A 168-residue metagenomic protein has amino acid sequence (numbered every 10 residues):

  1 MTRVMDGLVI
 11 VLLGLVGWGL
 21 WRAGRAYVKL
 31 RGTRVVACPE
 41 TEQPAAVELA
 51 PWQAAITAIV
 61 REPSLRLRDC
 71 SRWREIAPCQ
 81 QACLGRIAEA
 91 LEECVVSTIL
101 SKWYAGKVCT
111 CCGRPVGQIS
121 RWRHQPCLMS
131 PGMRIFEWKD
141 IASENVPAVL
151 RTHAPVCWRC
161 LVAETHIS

Functional and structural regions predicted by a protein language model:
M1-V9: Feature marks short, highly hydrophobic, charge-poor N-terminal signal-anchor/signal peptide-like helices that anchor
L15-T41: Transmembrane-cytosolic junction motif
R31-R34, R66, K102-G106, L150-H153: Short metal-coordination and nucleic-acid-contact micro-motifs, chiefly zinc-binding Cys/His arrays
A37-P78: Acidic, Ser/Thr-rich low-complexity segments on the non-lumenal side of membrane proteins
C38, L67-C70, C109-C112, A154-C160: Short cysteine-rich clusters marking metal-coordination/redox-active sites
E42-A45, R74-C79, C83, I87 (+3 more regions): Cys/His-rich microdomains that often coordinate metals
P51-E62, G85-E92, T98-K102, H124-W138: Short cysteine/histidine-rich metal-coordination sites, predominantly Zn2+-binding motifs
L128-S168: Extracytoplasmic/periplasmic C-terminal soluble domains
